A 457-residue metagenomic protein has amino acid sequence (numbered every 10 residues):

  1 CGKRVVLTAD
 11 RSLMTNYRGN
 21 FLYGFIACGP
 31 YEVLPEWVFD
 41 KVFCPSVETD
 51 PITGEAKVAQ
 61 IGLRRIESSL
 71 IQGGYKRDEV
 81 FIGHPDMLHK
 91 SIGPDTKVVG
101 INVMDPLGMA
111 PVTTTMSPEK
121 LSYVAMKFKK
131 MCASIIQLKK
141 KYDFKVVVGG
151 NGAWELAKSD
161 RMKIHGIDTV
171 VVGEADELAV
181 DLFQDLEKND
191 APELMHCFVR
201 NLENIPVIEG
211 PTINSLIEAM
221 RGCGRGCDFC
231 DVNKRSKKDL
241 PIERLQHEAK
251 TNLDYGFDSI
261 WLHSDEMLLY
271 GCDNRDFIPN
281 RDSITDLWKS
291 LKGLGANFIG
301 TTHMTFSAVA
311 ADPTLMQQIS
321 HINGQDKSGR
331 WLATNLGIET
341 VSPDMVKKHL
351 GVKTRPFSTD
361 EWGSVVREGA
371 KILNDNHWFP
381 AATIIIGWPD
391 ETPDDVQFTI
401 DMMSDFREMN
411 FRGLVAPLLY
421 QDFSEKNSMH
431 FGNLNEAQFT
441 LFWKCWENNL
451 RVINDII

Functional and structural regions predicted by a protein language model:
G2-S12, F198-N233, Q246, K250-D254 (+1 more regions): N-terminal pre-triad scaffold of radical SAM enzymes
R4, K97-G100, A333: Structural motif
L7-T8, K250-F379, I386-W388: Conserved SAM/AdoMet-binding glycine-rich loop
N20-T53, P106-C132, K348-T359, E436-N454: A solvent-exposed, charged loop/short amphipathic helix patch at secondary-structure junctions
C44-R77: Short, charged N-terminal beta->alpha structural module
G62, F81-N204: Glycine-rich beta-alpha loop elements in corrinoid/cobalamin-binding modules across cobalamin-dependent enzymes
V99, L107-V112, E155, S264-R275 (+3 more regions): Flexible glycine/acidic-rich beta-alpha junction loops that bind and position SAM and/or redox cofactors in anaerobic
A157-H165, Q318, D390-D405: Catalytic cores of alpha/beta
